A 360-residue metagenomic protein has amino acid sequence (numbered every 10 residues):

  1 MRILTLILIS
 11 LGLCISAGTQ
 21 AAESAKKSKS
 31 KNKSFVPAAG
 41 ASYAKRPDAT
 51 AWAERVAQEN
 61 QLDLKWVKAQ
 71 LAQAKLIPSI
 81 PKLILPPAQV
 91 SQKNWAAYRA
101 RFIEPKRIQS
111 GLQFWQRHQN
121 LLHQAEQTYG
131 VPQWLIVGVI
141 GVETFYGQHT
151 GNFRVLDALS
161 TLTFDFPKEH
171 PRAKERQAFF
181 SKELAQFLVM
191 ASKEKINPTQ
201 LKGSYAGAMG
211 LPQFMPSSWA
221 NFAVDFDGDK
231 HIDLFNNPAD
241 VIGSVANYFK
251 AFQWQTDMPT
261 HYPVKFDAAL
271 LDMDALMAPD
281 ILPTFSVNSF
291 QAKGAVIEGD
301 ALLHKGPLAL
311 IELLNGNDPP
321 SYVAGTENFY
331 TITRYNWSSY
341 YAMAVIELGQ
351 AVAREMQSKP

Functional and structural regions predicted by a protein language model:
L6-C14: Bacterial N-terminal signal peptides
I15-A21: Sec/Tat signal peptide C-region and signal peptidase I cleavage site
E23-R117, H123-E126: An acidic, Gly/Ser/Thr/Pro-rich helix-cap/linker signature
L62-L71, P132-G138, P198-G203, D229-D233 (+2 more regions): Surface-exposed patches in mature extracellular/periplasmic domains of secreted proteins
K65-S91, I140-T144, F153-T161, P263-L271: Acidic helix-start/capping segments at beta-turn-to-alpha-helix junctions
Q92-S244, K250: Acidic/His-rich structured neighborhood in mature extracellular/periplasmic domains
H231-L282, S286: Ligand-binding pocket segment of bilobal, Venus flytrap-like solute-binding proteins
D267-P360: C-terminal soluble interaction/assembly domains
